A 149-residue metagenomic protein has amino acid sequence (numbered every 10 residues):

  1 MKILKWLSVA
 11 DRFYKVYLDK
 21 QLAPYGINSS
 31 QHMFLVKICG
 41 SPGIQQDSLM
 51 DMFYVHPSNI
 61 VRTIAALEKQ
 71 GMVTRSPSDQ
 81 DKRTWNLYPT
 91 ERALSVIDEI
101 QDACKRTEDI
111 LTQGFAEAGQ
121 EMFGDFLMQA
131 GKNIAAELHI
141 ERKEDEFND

Functional and structural regions predicted by a protein language model:
M1-K5, Q70, N86, I110 (+1 more regions): Surface-exposed, interaction-prone regions with an acidic/low-complexity signature
M1-Y25: N-terminal leader segment of winged-helix/HTH proteins
S8, V36-G40, Q101, M128: Short, locally clustered residues in the helix-turn-helix/winged-helix DNA-binding domain
A10, Y14, F53, V96-T112 (+1 more regions): Alpha-helical linker/hinge and terminal dimerization helices associated with HTH transcriptional regulators
V16-N59: N-terminal helix-turn-helix DNA-binding core of bacterial DNA-binding proteins
H56-P57, N86-T90, K143-D149: Membrane-interacting alpha-helical segments
A65-M128: Charged, amphipathic alpha-helical coiled-coil/dimerization segments
A118-D149: C-terminal regulatory/oligomerization modules of transcriptional regulators
